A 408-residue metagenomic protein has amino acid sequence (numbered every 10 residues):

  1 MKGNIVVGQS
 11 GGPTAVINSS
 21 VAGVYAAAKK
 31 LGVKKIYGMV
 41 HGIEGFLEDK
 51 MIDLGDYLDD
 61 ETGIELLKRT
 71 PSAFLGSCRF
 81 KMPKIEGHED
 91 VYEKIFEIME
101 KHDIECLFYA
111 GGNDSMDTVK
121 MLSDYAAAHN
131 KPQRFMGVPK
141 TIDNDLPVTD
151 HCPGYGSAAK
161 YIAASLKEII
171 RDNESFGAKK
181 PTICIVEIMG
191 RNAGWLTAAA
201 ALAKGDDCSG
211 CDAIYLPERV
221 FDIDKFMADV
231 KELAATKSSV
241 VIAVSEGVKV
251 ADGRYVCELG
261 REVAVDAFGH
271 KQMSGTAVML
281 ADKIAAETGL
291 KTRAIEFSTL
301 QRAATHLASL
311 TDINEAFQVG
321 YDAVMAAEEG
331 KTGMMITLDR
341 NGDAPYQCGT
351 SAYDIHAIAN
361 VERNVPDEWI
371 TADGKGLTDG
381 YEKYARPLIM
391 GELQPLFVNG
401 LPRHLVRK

Functional and structural regions predicted by a protein language model:
M1-I52: N-terminal phosphate-binding or glycine-rich loops at protein starts, especially the Walker A/P-loop of NTPases
N4-T14, A73-R79, E105-G111, G137 (+2 more regions): Short glycine-rich or small-residue beta-strand-to-loop segments that form or flank ligand, phosphate, metal/Fe-S
N4-V7, L67-K81, K140-D150, K180-T182 (+1 more regions): Gly-rich Lys/Arg/Thr-decorated short loops/hinges at beta-loop-alpha junctions or inter-strand turns that position
S10-G12, M39-G45, R79-F80, G112-N113 (+6 more regions): Short, ordered loop/turn segments at secondary-structure junctions
T14-V24, F46-L47, V91-E93, N113-M121 (+5 more regions): Short glycine/serine/threonine-rich phosphate/pyrophosphate-binding segments that cradle anionic phosphate groups
D49-E105, D114, P153, K167: Glycine-rich oxoanion-binding loops at beta->alpha junctions
Y109-G111, D117-H129, M136, C152-R293: Accessory alpha-helical/coil subdomains and C-terminal extensions that flank or cap enzyme catalytic cores
E258-K408: C-terminal non-catalytic interaction/assembly regions of soluble proteins
